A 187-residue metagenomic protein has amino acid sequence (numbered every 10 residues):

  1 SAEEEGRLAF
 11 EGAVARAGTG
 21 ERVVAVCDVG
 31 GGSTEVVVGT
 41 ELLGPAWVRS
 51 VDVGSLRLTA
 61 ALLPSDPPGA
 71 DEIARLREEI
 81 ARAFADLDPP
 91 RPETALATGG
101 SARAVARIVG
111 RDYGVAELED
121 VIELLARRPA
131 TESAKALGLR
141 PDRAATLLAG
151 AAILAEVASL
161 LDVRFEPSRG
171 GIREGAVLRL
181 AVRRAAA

Functional and structural regions predicted by a protein language model:
S1-V24, V38-E41, P45-A187: Helical "lid/coupling" subdomains associated with nucleotide-phosphate turnover
V23-S33: A generic, well-ordered mixed alpha/beta core segment in the N-terminal half of proteins
